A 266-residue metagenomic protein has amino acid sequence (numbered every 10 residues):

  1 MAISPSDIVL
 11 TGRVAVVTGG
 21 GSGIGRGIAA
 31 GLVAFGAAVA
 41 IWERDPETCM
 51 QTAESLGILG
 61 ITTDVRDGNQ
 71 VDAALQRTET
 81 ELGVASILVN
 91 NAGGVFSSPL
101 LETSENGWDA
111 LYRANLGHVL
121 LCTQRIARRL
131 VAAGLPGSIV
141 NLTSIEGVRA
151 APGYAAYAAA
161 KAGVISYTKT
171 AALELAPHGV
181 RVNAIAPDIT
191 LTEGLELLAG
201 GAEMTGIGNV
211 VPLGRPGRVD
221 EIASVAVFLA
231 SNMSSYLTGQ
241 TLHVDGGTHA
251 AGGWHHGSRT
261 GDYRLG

Functional and structural regions predicted by a protein language model:
A2-D7, T238-G266: Short C-terminal tail/terminal secondary-structure segment of NAD(P)H-dependent dehydrogenase/reductase domains
V14, G21-G23: Conserved glycine-rich cofactor-binding loop
P99-L100, G107-Y112, I207: Substrate-binding pocket helix/loop in short-chain dehydrogenase/reductase
E105, A184, A202-L237, V244-G246: C-terminal helical subdomain
T123, A160, T168: Active-site helix of classical SDR
R128, L173-P177, S235: Alpha-helical segment proximal to the catalytic Tyr-Lys
S144: Residue(s) in the substrate-gating loop at a strand-loop-helix junction that position the organic substrate next
